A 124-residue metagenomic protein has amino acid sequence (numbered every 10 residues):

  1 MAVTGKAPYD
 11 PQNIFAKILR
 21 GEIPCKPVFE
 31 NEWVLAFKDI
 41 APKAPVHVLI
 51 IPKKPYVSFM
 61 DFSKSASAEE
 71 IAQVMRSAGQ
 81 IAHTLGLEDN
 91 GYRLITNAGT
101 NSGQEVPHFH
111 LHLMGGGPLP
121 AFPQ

Functional and structural regions predicted by a protein language model:
M1-Q124: HIT superfamily nucleotide-processing domains
